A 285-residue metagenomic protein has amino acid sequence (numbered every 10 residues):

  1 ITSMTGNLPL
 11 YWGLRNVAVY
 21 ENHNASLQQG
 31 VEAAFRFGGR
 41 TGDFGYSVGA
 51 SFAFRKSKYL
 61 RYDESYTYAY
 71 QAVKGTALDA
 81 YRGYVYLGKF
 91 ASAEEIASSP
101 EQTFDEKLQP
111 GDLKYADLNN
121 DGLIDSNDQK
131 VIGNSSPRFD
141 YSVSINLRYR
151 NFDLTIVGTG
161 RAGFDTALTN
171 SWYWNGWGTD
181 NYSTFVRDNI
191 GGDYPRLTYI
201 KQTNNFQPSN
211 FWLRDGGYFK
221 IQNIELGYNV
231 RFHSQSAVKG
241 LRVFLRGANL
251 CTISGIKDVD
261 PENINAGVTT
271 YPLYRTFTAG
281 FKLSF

Functional and structural regions predicted by a protein language model:
I1-N7, S47, S57-V73, G163-N189 (+1 more regions): Outer-membrane beta-barrel and related beta-rich outer-membrane complex signature in Gram-negative bacteria
T2-T5, N22-N24, G38-S135, G255: Conserved small-residue
L14-L27, A69-I96, N189, Y194-R196 (+2 more regions): C-terminal beta-signal and terminal closure region of outer-membrane beta-barrel proteins
Q28-A34, G45, R138-S142, Y218-E225 (+1 more regions): Transmembrane beta-barrel architecture of outer-membrane proteins
A33, V48-A50, I156, V243-L245 (+1 more regions): Membrane-embedded beta-strand positions of outer-membrane beta-barrel proteins
F37-G39, F52-K58, Y149-N151, G160-F164 (+4 more regions): Transmembrane beta-strands of outer-membrane beta-barrel pores
G42-F44, N151-I156, H233-S234, F277: Repeated loop/turn-to-beta-strand initiation elements of outer-membrane beta-barrel proteins
A80, P110, R161-G247: Extracytoplasmic gating/loop element in the C-terminal half of outer-membrane beta-barrel translocons and assembly
